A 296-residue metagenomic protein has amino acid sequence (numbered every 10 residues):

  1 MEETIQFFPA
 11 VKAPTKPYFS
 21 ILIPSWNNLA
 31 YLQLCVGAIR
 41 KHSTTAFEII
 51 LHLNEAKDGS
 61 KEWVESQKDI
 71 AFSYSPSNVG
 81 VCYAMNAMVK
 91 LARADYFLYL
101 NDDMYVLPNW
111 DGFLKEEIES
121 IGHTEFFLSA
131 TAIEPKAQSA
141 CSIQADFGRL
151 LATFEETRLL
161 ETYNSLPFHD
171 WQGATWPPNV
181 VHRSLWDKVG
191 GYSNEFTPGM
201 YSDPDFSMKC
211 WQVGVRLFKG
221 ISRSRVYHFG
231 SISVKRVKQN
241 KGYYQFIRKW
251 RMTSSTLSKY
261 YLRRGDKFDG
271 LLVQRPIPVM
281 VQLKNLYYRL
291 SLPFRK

Functional and structural regions predicted by a protein language model:
M1-K41: N-proximal low-complexity "stem/linker" segments adjacent to membrane-targeting elements
A38, T45, L53-E62: A conserved acidic beta->alpha catalytic loop
S75-A92: Glycine-rich, basic loop-to-helix element that forms the pyrophosphate-binding segment of sugar-nucleotide handling
C82, L159-S184: A recurrent flexible, glycine/aromatic-enriched loop bordering the glycosyltransferase active site that acts as
F97: Short aromatic/hydrophobic "clamp" motif used to bind/position activated sugar donors
Y105, Q172-P178, R183, D187-Q212 (+2 more regions): Donor nucleotide-sugar recognition loop
P108-G148: Conserved donor NDP-sugar-binding/catalytic core segment of glycosyltransferases
I133, T197, K219-V237, Q245: Active-site donor/metal-binding and catalytic loop motifs of nucleotide-sugar-dependent glycosylation enzymes
